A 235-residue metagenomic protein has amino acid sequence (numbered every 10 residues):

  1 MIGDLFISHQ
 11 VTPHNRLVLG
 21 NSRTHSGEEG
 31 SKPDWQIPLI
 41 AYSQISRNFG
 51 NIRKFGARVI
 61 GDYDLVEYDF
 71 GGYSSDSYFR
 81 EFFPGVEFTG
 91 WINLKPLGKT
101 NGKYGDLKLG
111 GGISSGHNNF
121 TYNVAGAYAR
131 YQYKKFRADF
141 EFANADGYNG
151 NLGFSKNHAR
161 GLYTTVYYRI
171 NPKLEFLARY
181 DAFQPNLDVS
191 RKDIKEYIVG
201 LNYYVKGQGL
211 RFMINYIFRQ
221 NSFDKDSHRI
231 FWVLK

Functional and structural regions predicted by a protein language model:
M1-G3, N51-F55, D62-D64, P84-F88 (+4 more regions): Residues that define the transmembrane beta-barrel architecture of outer-membrane proteins
M1-S77, P84-T100, T165-P185: Outer membrane beta-barrel
R16, L65-E67, G102-G110, K135-R137 (+3 more regions): Outer-membrane beta-barrel architecture
L19-S22, D69-Y73, N93, K108-S114 (+5 more regions): Transmembrane beta-strands of outer-membrane beta-barrel proteins
Q44-G50, S77-F83, S114-F120, N149-S155 (+2 more regions): Outer-membrane beta-barrel domain signature
G90-I92, V199-V205, L210, D224-K235: Outer-membrane beta-barrel "beta-signal"
W91-N186: Detector for outer-membrane/organellar transmembrane beta-barrel domains, recognizing the amphipathic beta-strand
Y167-M213: Outer membrane beta-barrel transmembrane domains
